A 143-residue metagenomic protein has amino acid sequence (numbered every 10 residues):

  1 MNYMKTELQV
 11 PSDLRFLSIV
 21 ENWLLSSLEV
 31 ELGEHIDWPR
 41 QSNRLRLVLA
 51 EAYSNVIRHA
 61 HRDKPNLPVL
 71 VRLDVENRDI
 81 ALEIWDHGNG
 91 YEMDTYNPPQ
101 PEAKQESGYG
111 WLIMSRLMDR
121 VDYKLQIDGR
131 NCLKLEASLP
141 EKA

Functional and structural regions predicted by a protein language model:
M1-L8, S12, I57-A143: Conserved beta-strand-loop-beta-strand hairpin that lines the nucleotide-binding pocket of ATP/GTP-utilizing enzymes
Y3-P39: Helix-loop-beta hinge of the Bergerat
L17, W38-S42, R46, N66 (+1 more regions): Short, structured helix-loop boundary elements
E21, E51, E83: Acidic-residue sensor for enzyme active/binding pockets
N22, L45-L47, H59: Hydrophobic alpha-helical segments, especially transmembrane helices and their immediate juxtamembrane helical caps
L28-A50, A103-Q105: Conserved short strand/loop->alpha-helix "switch" segment adjacent to the catalytic nucleotide/phosphoryl-transfer site
A52, V56: Hydrophobic residues in the alpha-helical elements that line and stabilize the ATP-binding pocket of the HATPase_c
